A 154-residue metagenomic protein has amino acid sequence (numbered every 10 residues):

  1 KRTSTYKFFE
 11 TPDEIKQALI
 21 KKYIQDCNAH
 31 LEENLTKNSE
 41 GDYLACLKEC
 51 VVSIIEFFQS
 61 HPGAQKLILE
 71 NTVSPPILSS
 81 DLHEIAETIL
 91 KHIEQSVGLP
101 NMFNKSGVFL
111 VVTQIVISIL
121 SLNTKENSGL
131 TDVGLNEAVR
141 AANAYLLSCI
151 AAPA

Functional and structural regions predicted by a protein language model:
K1-E14: Helix-turn-helix
D13-D26, D81, I85: Alpha-helical DNA-contacting segments of helix-turn-helix folds
L19-C46: Amphipathic alpha-helical linker/stalk segments
A29, A45-F57, V73-G98, S106-L110 (+1 more regions): Amphipathic alpha-helical packing segments from all-alpha helical-bundle domains
E32, Q59-G63, E94, S121-K125 (+2 more regions): Charged/polar positions within long, soluble alpha-helices
I55-P76, S118-L122: Amphipathic alpha-helical segments used for helix-helix packing
K66-E70, M102, A154: Short, hydrophobic secondary-structure boundary micro-motifs
E87-L90, M102-K125, V133-Y145: Hydrophobic alpha-helical segments that form the core of small-molecule binding pockets and/or dimer interfaces
